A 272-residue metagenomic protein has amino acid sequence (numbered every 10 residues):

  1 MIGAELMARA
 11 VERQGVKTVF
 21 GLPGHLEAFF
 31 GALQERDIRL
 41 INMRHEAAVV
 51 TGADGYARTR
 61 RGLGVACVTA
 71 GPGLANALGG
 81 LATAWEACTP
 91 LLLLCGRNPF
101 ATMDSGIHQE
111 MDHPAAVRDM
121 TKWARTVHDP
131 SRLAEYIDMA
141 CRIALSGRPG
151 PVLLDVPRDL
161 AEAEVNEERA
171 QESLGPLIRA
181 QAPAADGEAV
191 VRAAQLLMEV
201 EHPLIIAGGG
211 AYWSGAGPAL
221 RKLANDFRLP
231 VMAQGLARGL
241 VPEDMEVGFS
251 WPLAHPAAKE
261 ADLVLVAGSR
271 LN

Functional and structural regions predicted by a protein language model:
M1-N272: N-terminal alpha/beta PP-like core and its mobile active-site loop of ThDP/TPP-dependent enzymes
